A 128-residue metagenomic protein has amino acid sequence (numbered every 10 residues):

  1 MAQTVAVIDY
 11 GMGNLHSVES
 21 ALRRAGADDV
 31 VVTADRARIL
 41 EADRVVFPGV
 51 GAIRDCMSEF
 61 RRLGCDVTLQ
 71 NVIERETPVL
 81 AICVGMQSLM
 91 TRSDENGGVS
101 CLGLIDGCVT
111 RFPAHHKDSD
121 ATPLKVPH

Functional and structural regions predicted by a protein language model:
A2-A6: Extreme N-terminal starter segment of soluble prokaryotic enzymes
A21-D29: Short helix-loop-beta junction
D28-R38: A short beta-strand-loop structural module common to alpha/beta enzyme folds
A42: An anion/phosphate-binding loop that grips the pyrophosphate of nucleotide cofactors and donors
V45-G49, V72-S93, I105: Catalytic nucleophile loop
R54-L63, T91-S93: Glycine/threonine-rich flexible loop motifs
F60-E74: A short, gly/pro- and small-residue-rich
T91-H128: Pocket-forming structural segment of enzyme catalytic cores
